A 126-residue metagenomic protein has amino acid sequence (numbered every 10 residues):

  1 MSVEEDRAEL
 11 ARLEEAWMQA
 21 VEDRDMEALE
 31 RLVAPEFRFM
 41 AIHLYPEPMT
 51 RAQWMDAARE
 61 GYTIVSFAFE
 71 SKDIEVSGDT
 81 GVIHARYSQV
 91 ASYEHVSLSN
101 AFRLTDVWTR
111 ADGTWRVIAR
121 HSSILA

Functional and structural regions predicted by a protein language model:
M1-R31, E36-A126: A beta-strand edge to alpha-helix "cap/lid" segment located at domain peripheries
